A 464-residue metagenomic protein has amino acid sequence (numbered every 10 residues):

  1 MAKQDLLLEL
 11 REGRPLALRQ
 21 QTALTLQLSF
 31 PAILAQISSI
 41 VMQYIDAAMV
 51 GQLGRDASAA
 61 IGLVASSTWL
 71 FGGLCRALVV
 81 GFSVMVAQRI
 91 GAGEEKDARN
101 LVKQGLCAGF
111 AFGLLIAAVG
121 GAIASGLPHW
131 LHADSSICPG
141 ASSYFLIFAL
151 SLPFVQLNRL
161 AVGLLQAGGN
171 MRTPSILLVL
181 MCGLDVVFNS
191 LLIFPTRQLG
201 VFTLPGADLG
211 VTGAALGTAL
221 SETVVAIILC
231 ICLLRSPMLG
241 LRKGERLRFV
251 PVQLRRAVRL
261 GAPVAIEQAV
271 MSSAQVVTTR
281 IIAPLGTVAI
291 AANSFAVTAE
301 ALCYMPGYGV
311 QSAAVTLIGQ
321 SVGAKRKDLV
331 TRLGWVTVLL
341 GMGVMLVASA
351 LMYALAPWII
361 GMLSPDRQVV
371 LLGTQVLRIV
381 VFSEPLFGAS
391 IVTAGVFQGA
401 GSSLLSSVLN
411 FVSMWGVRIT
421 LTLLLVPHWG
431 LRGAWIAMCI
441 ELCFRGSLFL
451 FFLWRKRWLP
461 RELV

Functional and structural regions predicted by a protein language model:
M1-A32, V86-P153, L184, P195 (+3 more regions): Short alpha-helical transmembrane segments in multi-pass integral membrane proteins
Q27-D46, I147, N158, S221-V225 (+4 more regions): Transmembrane helical elements of multi-pass membrane transporters/channels
A32, Q36, A47-A48, V84 (+15 more regions): Transmembrane alpha-helix boundary and packing residues in multipass membrane permease domains and related
L34, S38, M42, F71 (+15 more regions): Residue-level hotspots within pore-lining transmembrane alpha-helices of multi-pass secondary transporters
I37, V41-A59, P128-S135, L191-T196 (+5 more regions): Helix-terminus/linker motif at the lipid-water interface of multi-pass membrane proteins
I45, G81, A118, A122-G126 (+14 more regions): Transmembrane alpha-helix boundary/anchor motif
S58-A118, V155-G169, T173-P174, T279 (+2 more regions): Small-residue-rich hydrophobic transmembrane alpha-helices
V79, S83, F148-Q166, P174-D185 (+5 more regions): Short runs within selected transmembrane alpha-helices of multi-pass transporters and secretion channels
